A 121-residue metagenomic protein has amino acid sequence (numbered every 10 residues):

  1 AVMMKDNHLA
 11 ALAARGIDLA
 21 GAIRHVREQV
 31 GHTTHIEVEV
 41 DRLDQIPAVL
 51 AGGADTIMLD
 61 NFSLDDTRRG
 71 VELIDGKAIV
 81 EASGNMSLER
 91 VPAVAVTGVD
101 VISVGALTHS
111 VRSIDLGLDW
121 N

Functional and structural regions predicted by a protein language model:
A1-D66: Glycine- and Gly-Pro-enriched alpha-helical subdomains that act as flexible, kink-prone "lid/hinge" or packing modules
A10, M86-S87, T108, W120: Short, flexible micro-motifs
R27-E37, G70-N85: Short beta-strand/loop segments at the ligand-binding rim of alpha/beta enzyme cores
T33, D55, I79, D100-V101 (+1 more regions): Preference for short coil/turn "hinge" residues that link or interrupt alpha-helices
V38, L59, A82, S103-V104: General beta-strand structural signal in soluble alpha/beta enzymes
L43-A54, F62-E72, M86-V104: Catalytic cores of alpha/beta
A93-N121: Flexible C-terminal active-site loop/helix
